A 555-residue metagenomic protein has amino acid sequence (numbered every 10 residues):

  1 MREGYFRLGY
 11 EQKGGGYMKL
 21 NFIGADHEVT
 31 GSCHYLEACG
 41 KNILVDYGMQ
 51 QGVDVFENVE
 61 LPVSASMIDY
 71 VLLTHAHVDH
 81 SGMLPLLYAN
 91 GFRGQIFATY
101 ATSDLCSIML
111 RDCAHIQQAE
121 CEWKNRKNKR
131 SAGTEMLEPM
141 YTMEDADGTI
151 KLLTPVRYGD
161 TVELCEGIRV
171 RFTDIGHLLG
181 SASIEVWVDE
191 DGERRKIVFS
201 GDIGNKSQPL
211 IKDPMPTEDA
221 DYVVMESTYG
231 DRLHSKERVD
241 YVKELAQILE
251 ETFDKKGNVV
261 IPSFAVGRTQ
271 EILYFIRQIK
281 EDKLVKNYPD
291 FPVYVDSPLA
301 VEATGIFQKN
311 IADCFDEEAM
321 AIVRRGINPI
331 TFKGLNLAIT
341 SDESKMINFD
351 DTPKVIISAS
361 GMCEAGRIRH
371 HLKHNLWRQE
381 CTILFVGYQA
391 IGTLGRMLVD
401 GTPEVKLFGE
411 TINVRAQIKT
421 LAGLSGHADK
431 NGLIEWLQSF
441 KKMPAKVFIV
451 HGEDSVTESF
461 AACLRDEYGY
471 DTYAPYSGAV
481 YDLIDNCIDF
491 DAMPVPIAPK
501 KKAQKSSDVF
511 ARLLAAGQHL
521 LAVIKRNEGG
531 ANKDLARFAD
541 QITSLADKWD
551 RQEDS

Functional and structural regions predicted by a protein language model:
R2-Y17: Short, Lys/Arg-enriched N-terminal segments with co-localized hydrophobic residues within the first ~10-30 amino acids
M18-L72, S81, Y88-E271, F275-P292: His/Asp/Glu-rich metal-coordinating catalytic cores of metallo-dependent phosphodiesterases/hydrolases acting on
Q117-E122, I311-R324, K406, D489-L514: A polyampholytic, Gly/Pro-enriched intrinsically disordered region
I168-F172, I306-C314, I434-W436, I484-P496: Short, surface-exposed amphipathic charged segments that create phosphate/polyanion-binding patches used for binding
I248-T393, V405-K406, K441, V456-E458 (+2 more regions): Hard-cation-handling environments
R378, E453-I497: C-terminal, active-site-flanking charged/polar segments
K406-L437: Generic long, charged, amphipathic alpha-helical segments
G478-A536: Charged, amphipathic alpha-helical linkers/stalks
